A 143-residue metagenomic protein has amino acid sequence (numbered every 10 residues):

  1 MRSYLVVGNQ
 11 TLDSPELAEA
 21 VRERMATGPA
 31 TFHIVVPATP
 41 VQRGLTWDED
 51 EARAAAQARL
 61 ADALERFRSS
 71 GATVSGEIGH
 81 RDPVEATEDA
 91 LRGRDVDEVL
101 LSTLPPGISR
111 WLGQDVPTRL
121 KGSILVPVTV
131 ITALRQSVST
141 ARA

Functional and structural regions predicted by a protein language model:
M1-W47, V126, V130-A133: Small/aliphatic-rich secondary-structure junction motif
E16-L17, R43-D48, E88-D89, W111-L112 (+1 more regions): Short, well-ordered secondary-structure micro-motifs
I34-A58, T140-A143: Acidic, proline/glycine-rich short linear motifs
R53-A61, Q114-P117: Short, surface-exposed alpha-helical segments at coil->helix boundaries
S70-E98, A143: Structural beta-alpha unit
S102-R119: Glycine-rich, Arg-bearing micro-motifs that act as flexible, cationic patches
G122-S123, P127-I131, S139-A143: Glycine-rich, aromatic-bearing surface loops/beta-hairpins
